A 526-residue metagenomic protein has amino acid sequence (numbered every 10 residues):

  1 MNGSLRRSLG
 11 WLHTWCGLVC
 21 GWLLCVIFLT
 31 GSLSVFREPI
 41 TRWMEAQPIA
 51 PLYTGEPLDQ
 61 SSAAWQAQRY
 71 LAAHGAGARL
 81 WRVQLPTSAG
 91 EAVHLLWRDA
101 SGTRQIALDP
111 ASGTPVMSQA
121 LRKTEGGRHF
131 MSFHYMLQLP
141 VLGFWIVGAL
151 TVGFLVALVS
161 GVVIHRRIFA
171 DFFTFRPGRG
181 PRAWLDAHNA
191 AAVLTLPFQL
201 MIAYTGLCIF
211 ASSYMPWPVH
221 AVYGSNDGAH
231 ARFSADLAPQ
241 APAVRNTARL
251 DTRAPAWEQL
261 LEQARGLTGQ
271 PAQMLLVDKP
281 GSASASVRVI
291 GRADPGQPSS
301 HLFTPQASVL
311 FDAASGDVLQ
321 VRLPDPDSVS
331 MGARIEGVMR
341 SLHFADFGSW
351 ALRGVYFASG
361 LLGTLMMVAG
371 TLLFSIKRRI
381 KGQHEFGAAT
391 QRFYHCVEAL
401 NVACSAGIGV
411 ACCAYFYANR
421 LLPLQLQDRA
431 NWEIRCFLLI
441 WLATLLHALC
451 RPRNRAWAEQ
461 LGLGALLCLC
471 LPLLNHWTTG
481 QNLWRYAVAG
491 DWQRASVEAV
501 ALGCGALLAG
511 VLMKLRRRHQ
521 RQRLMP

Functional and structural regions predicted by a protein language model:
M1-I40, V141-A229: Internal alpha-helical transmembrane segments
N2-G3, L24-V26, L33-Y135, L139: Juxtamembrane extramembrane loops of integral membrane proteins
R37-R82, H230-I290, D294-L302, D317-V321 (+2 more regions): Membrane-proximal low-complexity regions enriched in glycine and acidic/polar residues
W97-F133, V159, S300-S341, L365-L372: Extended, hydrophilic extramembrane loops/domains of integral membrane proteins
L142-D171, Q425-I434, E459, H476 (+1 more regions): Membrane-embedded alpha-helical segments of integral membrane proteins
V159-D171, G363-Q383: Membrane-water interface of transmembrane alpha-helices
G370-G462: C-terminal structural cap/anchor segments
L439-P526: Generic detector of multi-pass transmembrane helix bundles and their immediately adjacent loops in polytopic membrane
